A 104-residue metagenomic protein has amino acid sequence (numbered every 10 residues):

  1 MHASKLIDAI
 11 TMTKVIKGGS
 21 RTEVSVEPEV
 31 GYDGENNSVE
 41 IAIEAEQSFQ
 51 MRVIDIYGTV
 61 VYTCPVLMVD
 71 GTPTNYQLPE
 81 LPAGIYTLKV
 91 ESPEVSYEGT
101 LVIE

Functional and structural regions predicted by a protein language model:
H2-E27, G34, T87-E104: C-terminal tail/sorting-segment detector
Y32-E40: Short coil/turn motif common to extracellular beta-sandwich-like domains
E44-F49, V95: Short proline/glycine-enriched turn/loop motifs at strand-loop junctions of beta-rich domains
I54-V61, Y86: Short, glycine-anchored, charge-dense loop/turn motifs used at functional sites
T59-P65, S96-Y97: Surface-exposed loop/edge segments in extracytoplasmic proteins
V66-L67, V102: Residue-level structural signal for beta-strand termini and adjacent loop
L67-E91: Short, surface-exposed loop/turn motifs with a glycine/proline- and acidic-biased composition
